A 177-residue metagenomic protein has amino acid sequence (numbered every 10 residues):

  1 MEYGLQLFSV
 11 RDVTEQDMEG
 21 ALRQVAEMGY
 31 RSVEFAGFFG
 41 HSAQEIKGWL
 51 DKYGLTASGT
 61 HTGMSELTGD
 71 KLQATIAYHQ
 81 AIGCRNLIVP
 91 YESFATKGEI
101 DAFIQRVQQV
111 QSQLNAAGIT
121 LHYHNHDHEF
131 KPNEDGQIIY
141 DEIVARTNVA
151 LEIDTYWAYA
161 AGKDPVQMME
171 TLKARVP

Functional and structural regions predicted by a protein language model:
M1-R85, A150: N-terminal pre-domain/capping segments
S9, G37-F39, G63-E66, E92-A95 (+2 more regions): Active-site-proximal loop/turn and secondary-structure-junction residues that shape catalytic pockets, frequently
E19-G20, D70-T75, I100-Q108, D135-D141 (+1 more regions): Charged helix-capping and loop-helix junction motifs
Q24-M28, W49-Y53, Y78-A81, R106-I119 (+3 more regions): Alpha-helical structural signal in soluble globular domains
G59-L67, Q105-N133: Short secondary-structure boundary segments
H79-E99, A117-E129: Active-site groove signature of glycoside hydrolases
A116-P177: Acidic/histidine-rich catalytic cores of soluble enzymes
